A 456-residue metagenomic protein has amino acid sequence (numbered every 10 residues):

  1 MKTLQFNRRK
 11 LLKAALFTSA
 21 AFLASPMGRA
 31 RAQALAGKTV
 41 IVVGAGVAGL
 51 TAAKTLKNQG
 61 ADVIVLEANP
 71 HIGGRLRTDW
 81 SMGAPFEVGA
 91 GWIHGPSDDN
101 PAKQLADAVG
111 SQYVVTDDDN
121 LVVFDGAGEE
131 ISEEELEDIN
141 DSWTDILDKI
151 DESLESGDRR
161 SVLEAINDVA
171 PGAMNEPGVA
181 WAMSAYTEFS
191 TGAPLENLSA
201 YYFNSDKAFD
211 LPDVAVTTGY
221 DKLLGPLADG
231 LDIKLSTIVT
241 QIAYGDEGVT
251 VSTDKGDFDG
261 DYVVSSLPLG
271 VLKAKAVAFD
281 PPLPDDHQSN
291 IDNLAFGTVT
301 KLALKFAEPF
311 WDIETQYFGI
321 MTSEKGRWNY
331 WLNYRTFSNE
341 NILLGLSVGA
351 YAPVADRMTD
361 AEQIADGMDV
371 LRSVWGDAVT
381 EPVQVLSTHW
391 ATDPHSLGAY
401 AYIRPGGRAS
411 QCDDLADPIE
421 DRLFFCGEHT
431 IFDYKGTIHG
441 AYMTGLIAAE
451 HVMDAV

Functional and structural regions predicted by a protein language model:
K2-V456: FAD-dinucleotide binding site
